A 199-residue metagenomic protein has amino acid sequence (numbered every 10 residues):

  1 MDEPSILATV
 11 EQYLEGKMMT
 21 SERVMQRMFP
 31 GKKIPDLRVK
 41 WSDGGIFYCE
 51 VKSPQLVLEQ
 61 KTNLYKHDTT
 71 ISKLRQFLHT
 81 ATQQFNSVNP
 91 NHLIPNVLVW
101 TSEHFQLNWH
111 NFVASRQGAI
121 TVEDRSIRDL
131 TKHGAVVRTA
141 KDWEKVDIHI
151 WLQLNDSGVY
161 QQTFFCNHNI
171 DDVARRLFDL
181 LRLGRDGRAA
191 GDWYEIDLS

Functional and structural regions predicted by a protein language model:
M1-G16, K52-S199: Metal-dependent nuclease catalytic core centered on acidic motifs
Y13, R27-M28: Core catalytic machinery and nucleic-acid-binding channels of phosphodiester-processing enzymes
G16-M25: Short secondary-structure junctions
T20, D43-I46, I94: Positively charged, hydrophobic/aromatic-enriched amphipathic segments
F29-R38: Beta-rich nucleic-acid/ligand-interaction surfaces
P35, F47, N96: Residue-level detector of short, conserved catalytic/binding motifs and their immediate flanks
V39-K52: Active-site beta-strand-loop-beta-strand hairpin of nuclease catalytic cores that positions key catalytic residues
